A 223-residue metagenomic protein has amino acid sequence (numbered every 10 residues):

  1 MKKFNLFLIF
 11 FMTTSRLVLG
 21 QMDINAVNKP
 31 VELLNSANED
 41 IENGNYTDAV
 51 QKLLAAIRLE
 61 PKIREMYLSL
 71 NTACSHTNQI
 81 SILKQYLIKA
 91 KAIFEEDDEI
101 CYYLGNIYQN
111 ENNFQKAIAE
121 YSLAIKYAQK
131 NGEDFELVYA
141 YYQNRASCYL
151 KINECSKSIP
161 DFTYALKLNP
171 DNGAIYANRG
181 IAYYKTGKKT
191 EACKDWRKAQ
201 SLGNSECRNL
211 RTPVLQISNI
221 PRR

Functional and structural regions predicted by a protein language model:
M22-N28, T190-R223: Terminal, low-structured helical/coil segments at or just beyond the last alpha-helical repeat
K29-P30, R64-E65, D98-E99, G132 (+3 more regions): Helix-start (N-cap) detector for alpha-helical repeat units in TPR-like alpha-solenoids, especially tetratricopeptide
S69-T72, Y103, L137, N144 (+2 more regions): Canonical tetratricopeptide repeat
